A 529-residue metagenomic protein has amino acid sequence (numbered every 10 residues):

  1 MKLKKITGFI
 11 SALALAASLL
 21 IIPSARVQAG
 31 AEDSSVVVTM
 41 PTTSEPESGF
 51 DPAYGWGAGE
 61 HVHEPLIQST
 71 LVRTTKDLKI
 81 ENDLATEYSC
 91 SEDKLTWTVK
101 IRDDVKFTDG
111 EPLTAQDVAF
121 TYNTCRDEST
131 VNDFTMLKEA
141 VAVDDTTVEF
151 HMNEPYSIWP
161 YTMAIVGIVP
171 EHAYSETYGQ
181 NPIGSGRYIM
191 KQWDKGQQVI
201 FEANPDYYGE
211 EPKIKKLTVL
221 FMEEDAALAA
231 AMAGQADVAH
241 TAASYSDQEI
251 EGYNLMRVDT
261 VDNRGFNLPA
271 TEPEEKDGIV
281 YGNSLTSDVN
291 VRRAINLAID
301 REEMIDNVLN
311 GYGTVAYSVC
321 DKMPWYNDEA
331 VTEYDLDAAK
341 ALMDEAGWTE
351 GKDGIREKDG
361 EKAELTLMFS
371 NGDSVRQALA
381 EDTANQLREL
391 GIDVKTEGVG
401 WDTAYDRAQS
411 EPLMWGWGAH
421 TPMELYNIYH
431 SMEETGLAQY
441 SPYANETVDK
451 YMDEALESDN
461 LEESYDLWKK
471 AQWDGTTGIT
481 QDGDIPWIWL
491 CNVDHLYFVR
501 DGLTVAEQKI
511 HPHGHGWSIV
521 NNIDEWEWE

Functional and structural regions predicted by a protein language model:
P41-C90, I183: N-terminal lobe/hinge region of extracytoplasmic solute-binding protein
G55, T75-K79, P155, Y161-P212 (+7 more regions): Gly/Pro-rich hinge or "lid" segments in bacterial periplasmic/extracellular proteins
T86-S129, V143, E149, S284-S287: Aromatic- and charge-enriched surface segment that lines or borders ligand/interaction sites
S89, D93, N132-H172: Surface-exposed binding/hinge segments that line and control ligand-binding clefts or catalytic entry sites
T114-T121, D145-E149, G186-R187, I214-K216 (+5 more regions): Alpha-helical secondary-structure segments
D194, Q198, N296-N327, V331 (+2 more regions): Detector for C-terminal structural segments
P205-E249, D393-K395: Ligand-site clamp/hinge motif
T349-A419, H495: Ligand/substrate-recognition segments at binding pockets and active sites
